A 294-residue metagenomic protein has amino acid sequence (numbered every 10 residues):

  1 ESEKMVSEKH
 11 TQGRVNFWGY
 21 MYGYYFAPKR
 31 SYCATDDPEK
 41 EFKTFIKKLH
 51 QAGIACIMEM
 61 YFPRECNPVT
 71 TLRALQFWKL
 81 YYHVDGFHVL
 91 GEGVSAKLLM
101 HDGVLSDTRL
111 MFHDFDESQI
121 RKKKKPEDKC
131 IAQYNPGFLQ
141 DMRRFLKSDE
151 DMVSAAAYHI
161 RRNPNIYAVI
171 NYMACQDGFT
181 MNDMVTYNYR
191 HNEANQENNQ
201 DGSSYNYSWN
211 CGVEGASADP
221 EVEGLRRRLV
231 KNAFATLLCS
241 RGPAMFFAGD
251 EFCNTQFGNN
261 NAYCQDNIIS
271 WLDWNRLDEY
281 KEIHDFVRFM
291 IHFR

Functional and structural regions predicted by a protein language model:
E1, Y25, E59: Conserved hydrophobic/aromatic pocket- or pore-lining residues that grip, position, or stack substrates in active sites
M5-Q51, R64-Y81, A194-G215, D266-I269: Aromatic- and acidic-residue-enriched carbohydrate-binding clefts of CAZyme catalytic domains
K40-E41, K48-K124: Active-site neighborhood of glycoside hydrolase catalytic domains
F45-C56, Y81-H83, T236-P243, F289 (+1 more regions): A structural motif corresponding to the C-terminal end of an alpha-helix and its immediate exit/capping segment
A96-A248, F252, N261-Q265: Conserved alpha/beta catalytic core and glycan-binding cleft of carbohydrate-active enzymes
T255: Core nucleic-acid recognition elements
W274-R276: Long, K/E/R/D-enriched contiguous segments that form extended
D278-R294: Catalytic cores of secreted or luminal carbohydrate-active enzymes
